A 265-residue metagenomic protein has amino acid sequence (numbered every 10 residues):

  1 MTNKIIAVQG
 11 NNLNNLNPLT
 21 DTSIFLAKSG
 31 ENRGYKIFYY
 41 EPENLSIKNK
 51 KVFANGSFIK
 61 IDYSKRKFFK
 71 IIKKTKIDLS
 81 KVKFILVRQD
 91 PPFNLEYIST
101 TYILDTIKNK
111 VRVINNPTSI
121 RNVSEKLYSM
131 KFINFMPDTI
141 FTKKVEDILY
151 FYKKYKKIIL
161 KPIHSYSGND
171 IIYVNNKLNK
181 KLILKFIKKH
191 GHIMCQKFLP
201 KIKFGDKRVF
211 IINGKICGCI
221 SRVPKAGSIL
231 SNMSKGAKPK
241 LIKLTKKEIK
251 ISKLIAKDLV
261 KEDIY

Functional and structural regions predicted by a protein language model:
T2-A7: Extreme N-terminal starter segment of soluble prokaryotic enzymes
V8, L86-V87, Q196: Redox-cofactor binding/interface segments in oxidoreductases and associated redox assembly factors
G10-N12: Extended, domain-scale alpha-helical bundle/helix-rich regions
N14-F141: Conserved N-proximal alpha/beta basic substrate-recognition cap immediately N-terminal to, or forming the N-lobe
A27, T101-D105, S129, I148-L149 (+3 more regions): Short amphipathic alpha-helical segments and helix-helix/interface helices
Y40, E262-Y265: Flexible, glycine/charged-enriched surface loops at secondary-structure junctions
E43, D90, P117, I163 (+2 more regions): Anionic group-transfer/hydrolysis microenvironments
E146, K153-K157, H164-E262: Phosphate-binding site of ATP-dependent enzymes
